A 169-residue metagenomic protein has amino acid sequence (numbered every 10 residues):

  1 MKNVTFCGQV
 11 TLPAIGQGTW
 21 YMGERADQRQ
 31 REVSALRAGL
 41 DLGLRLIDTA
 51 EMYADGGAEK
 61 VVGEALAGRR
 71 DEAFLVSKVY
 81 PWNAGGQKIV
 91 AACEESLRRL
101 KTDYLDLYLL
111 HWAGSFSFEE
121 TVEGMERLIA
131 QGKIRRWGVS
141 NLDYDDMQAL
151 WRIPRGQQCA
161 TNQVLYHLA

Functional and structural regions predicted by a protein language model:
M1-A73: N-terminal binding-site loop/beta-alpha segment at the start of enzyme catalytic domains that lines or forms
F6-C7, L40-D41, G63-E72, E94-D103 (+2 more regions): Acidic (Asp/Glu)-rich catalytic clusters
Q17, I47, V62, L75 (+4 more regions): Conserved, mostly hydrophobic/aromatic
W20-M22, A50-Y53, K78-W82, L110-A113 (+2 more regions): Active-site beta-loop-alpha junctions enriched in small/polar residues
A26-L40, G85-L100, E120-T121, D145-A149: Short, acidic/polar
G68-F74, V79-Y80, G86: N-terminal glycine-rich cofactor-binding segment that shapes the pocket for flavin-like pterin cofactors
L100-E119: Active-site groove signature of glycoside hydrolases
A113-A169: Beta/alpha (TIM)-barrel catalytic core signal, keyed to glycine-rich beta->alpha loops juxtaposed to Asp/Glu that bind
